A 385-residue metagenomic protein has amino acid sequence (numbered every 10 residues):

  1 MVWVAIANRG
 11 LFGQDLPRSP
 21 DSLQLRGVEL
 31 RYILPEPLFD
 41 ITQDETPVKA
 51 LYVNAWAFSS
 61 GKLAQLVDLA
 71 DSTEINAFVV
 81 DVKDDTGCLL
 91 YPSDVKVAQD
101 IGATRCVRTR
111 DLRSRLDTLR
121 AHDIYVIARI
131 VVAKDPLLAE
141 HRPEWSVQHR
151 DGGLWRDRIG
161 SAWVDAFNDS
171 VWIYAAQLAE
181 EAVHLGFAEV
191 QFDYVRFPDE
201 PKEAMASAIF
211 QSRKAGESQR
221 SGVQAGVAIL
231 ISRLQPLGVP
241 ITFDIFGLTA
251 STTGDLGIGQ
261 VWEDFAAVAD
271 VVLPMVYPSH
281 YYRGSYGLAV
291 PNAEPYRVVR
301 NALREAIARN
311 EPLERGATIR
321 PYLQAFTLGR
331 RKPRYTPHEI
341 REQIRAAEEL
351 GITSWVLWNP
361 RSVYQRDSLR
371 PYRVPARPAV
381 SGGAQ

Functional and structural regions predicted by a protein language model:
F39-F58, A133-H184, R341: Active-site-adjacent "subsite" loops/lids of carbohydrate-active enzymes
K49-A57, V95-T109, I159-I173, Q211-S221 (+2 more regions): The substrate-binding groove and active-site-proximal loops of carbohydrate-active enzymes, especially glycoside
Y52, Y125-D135, Q191-Y194, E217-I258 (+2 more regions): Aromatic-lined carbohydrate-recognition surfaces of secreted/lumenal glycan-active proteins
K62-C88, E181-F192, V268-L273, A347-W355: Catalytic domains of carbohydrate-active enzymes, especially glycoside hydrolases
T73-T109, D199-A208: Aromatic-lined carbohydrate-binding/catalytic grooves of carbohydrate-active enzymes
A77-V82, R108-R156, Q191-D193: Glycine-rich, aromatic-flanked loop segments that form ligand/cofactor-binding clefts across common enzyme folds
P136-E144, L185-E217: Active-site-proximal loop/short-helix segments that contain or immediately flank catalytic acid/base residue(s)
A269-Y281, N292-A384: Substrate-binding cleft of secreted/luminal carbohydrate-active enzymes
